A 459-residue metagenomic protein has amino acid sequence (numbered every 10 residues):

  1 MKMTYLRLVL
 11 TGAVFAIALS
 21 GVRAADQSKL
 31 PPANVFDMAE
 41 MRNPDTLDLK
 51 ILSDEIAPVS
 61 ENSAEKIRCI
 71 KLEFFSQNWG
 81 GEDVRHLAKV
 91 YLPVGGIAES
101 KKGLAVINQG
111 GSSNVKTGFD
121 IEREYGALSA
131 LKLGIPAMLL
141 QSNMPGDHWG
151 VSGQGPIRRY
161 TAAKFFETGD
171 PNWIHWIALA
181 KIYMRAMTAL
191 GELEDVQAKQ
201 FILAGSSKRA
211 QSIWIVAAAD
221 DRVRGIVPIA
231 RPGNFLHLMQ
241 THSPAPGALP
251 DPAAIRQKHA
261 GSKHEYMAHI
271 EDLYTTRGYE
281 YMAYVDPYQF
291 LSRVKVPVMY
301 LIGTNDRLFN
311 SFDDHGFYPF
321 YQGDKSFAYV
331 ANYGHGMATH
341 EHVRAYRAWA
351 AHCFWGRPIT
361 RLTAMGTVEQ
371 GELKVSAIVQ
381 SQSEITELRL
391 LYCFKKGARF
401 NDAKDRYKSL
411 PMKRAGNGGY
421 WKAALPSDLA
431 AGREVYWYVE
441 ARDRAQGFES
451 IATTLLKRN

Functional and structural regions predicted by a protein language model:
N43-S100, L140: N-terminal cap/lid segment of alpha/beta-hydrolase-fold proteins
E99-S100, F165-S207, V223: Gly/Ser-rich "nucleophile elbow"/oxyanion-hole loop immediately N-terminal to the catalytic nucleophile in hydrolases
N108-I121, A127-K181, G233-L249, I255: Cap/lid segment of the alpha/beta-hydrolase catalytic domain
I215-I270, A328-N332, M337-E341: Hydrolase active-site cap/lid region
V294, Y300-I302: Short beta-strand/loop motif that positions the catalytic acidic residue of the alpha/beta-hydrolase fold
V296, N310-Y318: Short alpha-helix in the alpha/beta-hydrolase fold that links the catalytic acid
H315, G323-A351: Histidine-bearing beta->alpha loop at or near hydrolase active sites
A350-Y392, D405-G419, A424-D428: Surface beta-strand/loop "capping" patches
